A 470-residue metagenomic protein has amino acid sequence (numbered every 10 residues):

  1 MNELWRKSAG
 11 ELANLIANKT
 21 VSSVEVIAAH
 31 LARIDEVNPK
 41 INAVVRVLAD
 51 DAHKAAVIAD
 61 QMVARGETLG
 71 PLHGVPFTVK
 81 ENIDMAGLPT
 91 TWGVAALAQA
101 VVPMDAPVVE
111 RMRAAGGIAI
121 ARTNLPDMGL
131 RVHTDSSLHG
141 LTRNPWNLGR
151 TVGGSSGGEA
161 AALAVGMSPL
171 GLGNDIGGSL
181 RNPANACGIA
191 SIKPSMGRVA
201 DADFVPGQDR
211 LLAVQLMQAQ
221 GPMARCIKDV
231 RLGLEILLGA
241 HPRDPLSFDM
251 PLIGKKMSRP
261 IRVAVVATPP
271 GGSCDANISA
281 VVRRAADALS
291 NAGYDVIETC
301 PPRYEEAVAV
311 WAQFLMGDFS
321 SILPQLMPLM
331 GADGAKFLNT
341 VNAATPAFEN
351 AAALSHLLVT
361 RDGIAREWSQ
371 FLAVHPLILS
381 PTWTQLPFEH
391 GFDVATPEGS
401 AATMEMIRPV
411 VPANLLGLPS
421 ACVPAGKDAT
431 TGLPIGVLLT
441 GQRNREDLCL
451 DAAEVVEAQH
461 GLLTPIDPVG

Functional and structural regions predicted by a protein language model:
M1-H53, N291-G293, P465-G470: An N-terminal boundary/leader segment
K19, H30, G74, A114 (+3 more regions): Glycine-rich, small-residue loops and helix-cap segments that act as flexible hinges at active-site edges
T20-A28, V57, A276-C300, L323-A332 (+3 more regions): Acyltransferase
H30, A52, V230, V263 (+4 more regions): Residue-level signal for inorganic ion chemistry
M62-L138: Acidic/His- and Gly-rich active-site-bordering loop/insert found across diverse amide/peptide-bond hydrolases
L72-W92, M257-V266, F314-S369, P381 (+1 more regions): Short helix-loop capping/hinge segments that flank enzyme active sites or metal/cofactor-binding pockets
M104-L234, N414-G426, L433-G436: Short glycine/serine-rich loop segments
K193-R283, H460-G470: A short helix-breaking turn/cap at a secondary-structure junction
